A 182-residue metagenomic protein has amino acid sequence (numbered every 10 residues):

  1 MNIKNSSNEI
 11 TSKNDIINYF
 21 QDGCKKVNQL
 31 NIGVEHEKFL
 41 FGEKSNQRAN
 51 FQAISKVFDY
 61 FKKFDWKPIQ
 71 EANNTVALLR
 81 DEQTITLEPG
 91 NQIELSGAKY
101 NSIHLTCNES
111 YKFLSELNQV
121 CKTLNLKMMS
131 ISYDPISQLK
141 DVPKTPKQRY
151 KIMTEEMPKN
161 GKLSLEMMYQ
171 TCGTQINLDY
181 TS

Functional and structural regions predicted by a protein language model:
M1-K162, Q170: Terminal catalytic/cofactor-binding subdomain
L165: Histidine-acidic residue clusters that define the catalytic metal-binding segment of zinc metallopeptidase domains
M168-T174: Short, conserved phosphate-binding/catalytic loop or strand-edge motifs used in phosphoryl-/nucleotidyl-transfer
D179-S182: Inter-helical turn/loop segments and adjacent helix faces that build the functional surface of alpha-helical bundle
